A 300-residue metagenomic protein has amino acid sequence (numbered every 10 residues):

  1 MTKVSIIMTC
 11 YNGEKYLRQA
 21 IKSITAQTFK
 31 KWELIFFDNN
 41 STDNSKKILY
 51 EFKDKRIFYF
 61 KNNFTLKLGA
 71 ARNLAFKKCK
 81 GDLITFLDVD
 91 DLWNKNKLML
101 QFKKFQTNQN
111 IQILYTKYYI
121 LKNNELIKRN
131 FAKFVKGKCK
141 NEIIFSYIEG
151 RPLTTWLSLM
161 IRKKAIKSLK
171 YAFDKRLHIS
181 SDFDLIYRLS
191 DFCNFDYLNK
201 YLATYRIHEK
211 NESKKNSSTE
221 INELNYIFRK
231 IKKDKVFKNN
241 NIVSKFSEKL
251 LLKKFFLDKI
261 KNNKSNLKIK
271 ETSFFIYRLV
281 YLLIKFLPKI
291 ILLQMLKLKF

Functional and structural regions predicted by a protein language model:
N12-A26: Short, well-formed alpha-helical segments that are part of the catalytic scaffolds of diverse glycosyltransferases
Y16-R18, D43-E51, L92, N96: Acidic helix N-cap motif at the loop->helix transition within catalytic regions of sugar-transfer enzymes
S23, K30, D38-K47, F64 (+1 more regions): A conserved acidic beta->alpha catalytic loop
N62-C79, L100: Glycine-rich, basic loop-to-helix element that forms the pyrophosphate-binding segment of sugar-nucleotide handling
G69, F134-L224: Conserved nucleotide-sugar donor-binding catalytic segment
I84: Short aromatic/hydrophobic "clamp" motif used to bind/position activated sugar donors
N96-R129: Conserved donor NDP-sugar-binding/catalytic core segment of glycosyltransferases
K233, F255-F300: Membrane-interface aromatic/basic loop that binds lipid-linked glycans or pyrophosphate carriers, typified by
